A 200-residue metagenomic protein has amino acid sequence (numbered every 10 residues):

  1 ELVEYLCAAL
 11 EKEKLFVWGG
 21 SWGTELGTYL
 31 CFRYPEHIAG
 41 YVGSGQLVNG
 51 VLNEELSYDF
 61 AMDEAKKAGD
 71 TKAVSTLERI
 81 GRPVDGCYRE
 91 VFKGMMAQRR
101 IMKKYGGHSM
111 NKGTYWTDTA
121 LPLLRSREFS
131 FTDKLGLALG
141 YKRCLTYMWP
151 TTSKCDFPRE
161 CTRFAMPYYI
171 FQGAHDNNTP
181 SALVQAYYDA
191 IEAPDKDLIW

Functional and structural regions predicted by a protein language model:
L2-K14: Conserved acidic catalytic loop of the alpha/beta-hydrolase fold
Y5, Y29-R33, A186: Active-site signature of alpha/beta-hydrolase-fold catalytic machinery across serine- and Asp/Cys-nucleophile hydrolases
L15, G19-T24, G173: Conserved alpha/beta-hydrolase "nucleophile elbow" surrounding the catalytic nucleophile
E25-V84: A catalytic-pocket lid/entrance helix-loop region that shapes and gates access to the active site across common
M62-R159, M166: Alpha/beta-hydrolase
F164, I170-Q172, D176: Short beta-strand/loop motif that positions the catalytic acidic residue of the alpha/beta-hydrolase fold
N177-L183: Conserved alpha/beta-hydrolase "acid-adjacent" motif
D189-W200: Catalytic histidine neighborhood in serine/cysteine hydrolases with alpha/beta-hydrolase-type architecture
